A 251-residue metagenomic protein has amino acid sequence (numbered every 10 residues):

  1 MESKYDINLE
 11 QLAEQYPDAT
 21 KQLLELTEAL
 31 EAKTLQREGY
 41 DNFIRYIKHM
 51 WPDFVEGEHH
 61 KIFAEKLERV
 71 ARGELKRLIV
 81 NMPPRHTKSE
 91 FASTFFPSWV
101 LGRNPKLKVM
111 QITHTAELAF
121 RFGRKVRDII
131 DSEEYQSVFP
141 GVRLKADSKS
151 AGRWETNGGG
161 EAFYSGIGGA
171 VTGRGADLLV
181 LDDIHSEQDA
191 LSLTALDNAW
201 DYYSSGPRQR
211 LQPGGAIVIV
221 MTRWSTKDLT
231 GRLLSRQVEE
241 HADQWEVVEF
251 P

Functional and structural regions predicted by a protein language model:
M1-P251: Short, flexible loop motifs at catalytic/binding sites
